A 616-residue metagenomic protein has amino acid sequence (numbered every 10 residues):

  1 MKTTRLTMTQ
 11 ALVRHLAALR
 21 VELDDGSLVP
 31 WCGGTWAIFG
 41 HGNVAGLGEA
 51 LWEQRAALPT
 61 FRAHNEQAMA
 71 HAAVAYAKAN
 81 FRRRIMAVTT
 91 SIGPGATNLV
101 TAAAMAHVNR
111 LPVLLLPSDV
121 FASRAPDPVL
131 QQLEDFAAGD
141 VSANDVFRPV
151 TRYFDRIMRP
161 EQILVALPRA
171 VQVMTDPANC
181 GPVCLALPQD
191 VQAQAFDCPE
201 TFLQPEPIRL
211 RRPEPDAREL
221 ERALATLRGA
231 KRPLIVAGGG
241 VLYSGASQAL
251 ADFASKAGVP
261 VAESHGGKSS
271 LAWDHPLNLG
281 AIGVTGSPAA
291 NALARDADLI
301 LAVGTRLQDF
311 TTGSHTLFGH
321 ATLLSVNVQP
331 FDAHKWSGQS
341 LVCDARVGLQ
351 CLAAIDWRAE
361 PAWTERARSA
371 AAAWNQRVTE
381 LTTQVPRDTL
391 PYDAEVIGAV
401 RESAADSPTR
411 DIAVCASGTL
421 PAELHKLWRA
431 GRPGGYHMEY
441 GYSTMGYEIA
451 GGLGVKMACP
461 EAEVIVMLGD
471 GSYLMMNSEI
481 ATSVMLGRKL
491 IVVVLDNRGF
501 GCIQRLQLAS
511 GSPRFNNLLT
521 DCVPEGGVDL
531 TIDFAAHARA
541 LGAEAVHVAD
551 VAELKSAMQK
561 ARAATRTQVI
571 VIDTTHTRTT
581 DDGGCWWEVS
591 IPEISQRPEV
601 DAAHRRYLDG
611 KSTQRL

Functional and structural regions predicted by a protein language model:
M1-A362, S403, K489-V492, H604-Y607: N-terminal alpha/beta PP-like core and its mobile active-site loop of ThDP/TPP-dependent enzymes
T35-L47, A371-A450, V455, E461: Active-site diphosphate/adenylate-binding microenvironment
R82, A178, S407-P408, C459-E461 (+1 more regions): Glycine-rich phosphate-binding loop signature in dinucleotide/nucleotide-binding domains
R124-A138, A333-H334, V342, L349-Q350 (+1 more regions): Thiamine diphosphate
V150-T151, A399-P408, A538-A543: A structural motif corresponding to the C-terminal end of an alpha-helix and its immediate exit/capping segment
M158-E161, P199, A225, G319-H320 (+6 more regions): Phosphate/pyrophosphate-binding active-site segments
A186-D190, G418-L420, T575: A glycine-rich phosphate-binding loop feature that marks nucleotide/adenosyl-phosphate handling sites
A237-G239, V303, S417, L468-G471: Glycine-rich beta-strand-to-loop/alpha-helix junction loops that act as flexible
